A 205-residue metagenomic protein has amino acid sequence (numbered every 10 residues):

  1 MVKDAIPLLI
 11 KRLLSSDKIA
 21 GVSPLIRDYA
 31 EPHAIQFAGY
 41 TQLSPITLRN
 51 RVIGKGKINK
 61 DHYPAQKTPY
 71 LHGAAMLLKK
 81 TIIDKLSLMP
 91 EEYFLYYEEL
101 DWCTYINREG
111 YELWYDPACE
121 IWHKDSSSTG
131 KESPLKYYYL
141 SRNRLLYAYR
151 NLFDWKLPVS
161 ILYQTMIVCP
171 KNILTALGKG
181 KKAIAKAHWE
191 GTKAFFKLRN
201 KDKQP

Functional and structural regions predicted by a protein language model:
D4, I53, K85-L86, K124 (+1 more regions): Residues that scaffold the ATP/ADP-binding catalytic core of kinase and kinase-like folds
P7, T104-N107, L145: Short, hydrophobic alpha-helix immediately C-terminal to the catalytic nucleophile
L8-S87, E92: Acidic/His-rich active-site region of diverse nucleotide-sugar glycosyltransferases
R12, Y147-A148, F195: Short alpha-helical functional segments enriched in proximate histidine and acidic residues
Q66, K80-L95, L100-W122, S127: Catalytic donor-sugar/metal-binding loop of nucleotide-sugar-dependent glycosyltransferases
P69, M76, W114, Y137-Y138: Residues that recognize and position ribonucleotide moieties
Y97, K131-L135: Residues at secondary-structure transition points
L135-N143, F153-P205: Non-catalytic, C-terminal membrane-associated alpha-helical segments of glycosyltransferases
